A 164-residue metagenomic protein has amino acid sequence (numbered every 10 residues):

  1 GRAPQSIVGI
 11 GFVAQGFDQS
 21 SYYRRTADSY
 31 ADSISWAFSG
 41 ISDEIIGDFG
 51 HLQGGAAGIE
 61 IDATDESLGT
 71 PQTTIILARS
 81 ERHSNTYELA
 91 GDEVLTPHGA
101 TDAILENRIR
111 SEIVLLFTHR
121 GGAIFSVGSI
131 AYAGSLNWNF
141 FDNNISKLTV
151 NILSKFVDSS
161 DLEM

Functional and structural regions predicted by a protein language model:
F17, Y22-M164: Extracellular ligand-binding/catalytic regions of CAZymes and related secreted enzymes and adhesion modules
